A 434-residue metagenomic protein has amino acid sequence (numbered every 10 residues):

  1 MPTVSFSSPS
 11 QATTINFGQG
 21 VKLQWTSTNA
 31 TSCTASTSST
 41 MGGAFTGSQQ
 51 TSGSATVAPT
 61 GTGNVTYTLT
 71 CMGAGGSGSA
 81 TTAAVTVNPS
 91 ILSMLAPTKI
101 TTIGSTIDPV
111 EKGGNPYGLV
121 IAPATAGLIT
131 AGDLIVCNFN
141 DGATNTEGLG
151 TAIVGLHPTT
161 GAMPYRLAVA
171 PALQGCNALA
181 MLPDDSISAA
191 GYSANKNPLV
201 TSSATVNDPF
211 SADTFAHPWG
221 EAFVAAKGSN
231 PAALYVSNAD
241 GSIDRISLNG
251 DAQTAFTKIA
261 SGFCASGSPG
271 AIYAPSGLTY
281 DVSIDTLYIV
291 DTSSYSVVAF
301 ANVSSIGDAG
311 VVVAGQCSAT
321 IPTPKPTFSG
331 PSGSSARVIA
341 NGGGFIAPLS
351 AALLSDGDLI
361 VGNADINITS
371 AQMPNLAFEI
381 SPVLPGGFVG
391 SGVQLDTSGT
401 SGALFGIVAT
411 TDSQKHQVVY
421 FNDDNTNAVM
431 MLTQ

Functional and structural regions predicted by a protein language model:
M1-P9: Proline-enriched interdomain boundary motifs that mark the N-terminal boundary and often initiate the first structured
A12-Q19: Short, solvent-exposed loop/linker segments at the N-terminal edge of repeated beta-sheet extracellular domains
G47-T66: Solvent-exposed segments in extracellular or luminal domains encompassing
P109-A131, V169-I187, Y192, A212-L234 (+5 more regions): Beta-rich, blade/repeat-based domains predominating in secreted/periplasmic proteins but also intracellular
F139-D141, G191-S193, S237-D240, L248 (+7 more regions): Short loop/turn segments immediately following the C-termini of beta-strands
L156-T160, S202, I246-Q253, F300-T323 (+2 more regions): Short loop/turn segments immediately following beta-strands, especially the blade-tip and inter-blade linker loops
V338-T397: Loop/turn-rich, solvent-exposed surfaces of beta-rich toroidal or solenoidal domains
